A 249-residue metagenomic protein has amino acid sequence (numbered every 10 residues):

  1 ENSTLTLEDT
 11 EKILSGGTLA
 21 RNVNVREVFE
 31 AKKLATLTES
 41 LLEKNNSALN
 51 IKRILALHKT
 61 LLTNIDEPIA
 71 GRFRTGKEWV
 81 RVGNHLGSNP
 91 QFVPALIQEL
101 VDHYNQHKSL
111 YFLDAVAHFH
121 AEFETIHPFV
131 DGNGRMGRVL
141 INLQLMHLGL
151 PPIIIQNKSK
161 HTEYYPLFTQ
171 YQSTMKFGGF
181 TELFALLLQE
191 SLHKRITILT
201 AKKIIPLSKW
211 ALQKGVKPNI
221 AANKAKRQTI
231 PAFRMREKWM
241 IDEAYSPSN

Functional and structural regions predicted by a protein language model:
E1-D131, R135-N249: FIC/Doc superfamily catalytic core
